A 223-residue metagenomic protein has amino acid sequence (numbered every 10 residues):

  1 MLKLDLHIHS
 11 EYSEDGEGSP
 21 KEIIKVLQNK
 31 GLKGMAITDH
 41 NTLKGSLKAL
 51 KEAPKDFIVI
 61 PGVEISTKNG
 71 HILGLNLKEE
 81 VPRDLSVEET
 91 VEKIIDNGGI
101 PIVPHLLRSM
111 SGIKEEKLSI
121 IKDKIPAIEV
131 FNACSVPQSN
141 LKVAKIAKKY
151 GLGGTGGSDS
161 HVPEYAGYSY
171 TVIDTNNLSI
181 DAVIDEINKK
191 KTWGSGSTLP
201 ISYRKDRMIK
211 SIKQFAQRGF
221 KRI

Functional and structural regions predicted by a protein language model:
M1-G16, P20-K25, K44-K48, E52-P61 (+2 more regions): Charged catalytic cores and adjacent phosphate/nucleic-acid-binding surfaces used for phosphate/nucleic-acid chemistry
I24-N41, I100-I102: Divalent metal-dependent hydrolysis catalytic cores, especially in the metallo-beta-lactamase
D39, H105, S158: Glycine-rich, histidine-containing beta strand-loop boundary motifs that form or position
D56-F57, G98-I100: Loop/turn elements at helix/coil->beta-strand transitions in domains of secreted/extracellular proteins
I102-M110: Aromatic-lined carbohydrate-recognition surfaces of secreted/lumenal glycan-active proteins
